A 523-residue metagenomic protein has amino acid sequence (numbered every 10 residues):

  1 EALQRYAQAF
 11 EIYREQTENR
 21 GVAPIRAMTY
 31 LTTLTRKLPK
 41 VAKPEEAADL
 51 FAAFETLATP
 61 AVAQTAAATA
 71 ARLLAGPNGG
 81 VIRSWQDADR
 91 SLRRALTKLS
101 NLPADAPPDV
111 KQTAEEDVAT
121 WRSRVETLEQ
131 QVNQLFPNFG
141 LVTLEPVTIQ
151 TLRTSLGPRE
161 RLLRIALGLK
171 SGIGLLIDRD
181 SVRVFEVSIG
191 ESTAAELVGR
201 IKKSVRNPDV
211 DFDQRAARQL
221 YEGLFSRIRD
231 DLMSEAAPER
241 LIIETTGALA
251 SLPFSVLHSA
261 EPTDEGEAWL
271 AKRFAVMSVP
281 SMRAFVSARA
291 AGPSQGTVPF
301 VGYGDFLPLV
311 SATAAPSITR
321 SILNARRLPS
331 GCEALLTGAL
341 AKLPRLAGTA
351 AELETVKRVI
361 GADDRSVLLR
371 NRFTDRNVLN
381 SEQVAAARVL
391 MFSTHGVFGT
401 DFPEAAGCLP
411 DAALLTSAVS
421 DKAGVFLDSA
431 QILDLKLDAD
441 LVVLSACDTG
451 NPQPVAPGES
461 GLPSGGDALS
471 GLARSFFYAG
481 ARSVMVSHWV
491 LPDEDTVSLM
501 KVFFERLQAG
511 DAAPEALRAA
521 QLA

Functional and structural regions predicted by a protein language model:
F10-A48, P60-R83, L102-Q112, L135-V147: Acidic, Ser/Thr-rich low-complexity linear motifs
Y30, T59, F139-A523: Catalytic cores of enzymes
L31-L34, V81, W85-P103, W121 (+1 more regions): Non-transmembrane amphipathic alpha-helical segments
P44-V62, I242, A248: Structured, non-catalytic alpha/beta "coupling" segments that mediate domain-domain communication and provide generic
A52-A53, L73, E261: Contiguous hydrophobic, core-forming segments of folded domains
Q64, R94-K98, D117-L141: Amphipathic alpha-helical coiled-coil segments
